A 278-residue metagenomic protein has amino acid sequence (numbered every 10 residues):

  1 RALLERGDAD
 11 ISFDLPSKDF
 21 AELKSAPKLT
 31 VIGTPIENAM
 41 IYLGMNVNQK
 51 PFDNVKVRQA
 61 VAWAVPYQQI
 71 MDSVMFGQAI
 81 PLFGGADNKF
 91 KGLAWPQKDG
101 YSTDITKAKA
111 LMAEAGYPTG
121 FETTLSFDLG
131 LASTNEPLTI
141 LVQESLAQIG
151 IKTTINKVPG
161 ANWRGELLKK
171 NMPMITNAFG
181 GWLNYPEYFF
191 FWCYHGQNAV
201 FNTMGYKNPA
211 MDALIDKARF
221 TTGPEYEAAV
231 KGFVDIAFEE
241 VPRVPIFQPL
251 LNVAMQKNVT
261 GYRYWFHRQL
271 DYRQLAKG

Functional and structural regions predicted by a protein language model:
R1-A2, L15-K18, G130, I155-G165: Short helix-initiation/N-cap motifs at beta->coil->alpha
R1-D8, A26, V55-K56, I140-I149 (+1 more regions): Short helices/loops that flank or line small-molecule/ion binding pockets
R1-Q49, A178: Extracellular/periplasmic solute-recognition and catalytic clefts
D19-E22, N48, F52-F90, T134-L138 (+1 more regions): Periplasmic-binding protein-like
A21-G33, K169-M172, Y185-V200, Q256-T260: Ligand-binding "clamshell"
K56, M71, Q148-W163, L168 (+2 more regions): Extracytoplasmic/peripheral linker and loop segments enriched in polar/acidic and small residues with frequent Thr/Pro
I80-E114, L131-P137: Structural transition elements
V253-G278: Long beta-strand-rich cores associated with HINT superfamily self-processing modules
